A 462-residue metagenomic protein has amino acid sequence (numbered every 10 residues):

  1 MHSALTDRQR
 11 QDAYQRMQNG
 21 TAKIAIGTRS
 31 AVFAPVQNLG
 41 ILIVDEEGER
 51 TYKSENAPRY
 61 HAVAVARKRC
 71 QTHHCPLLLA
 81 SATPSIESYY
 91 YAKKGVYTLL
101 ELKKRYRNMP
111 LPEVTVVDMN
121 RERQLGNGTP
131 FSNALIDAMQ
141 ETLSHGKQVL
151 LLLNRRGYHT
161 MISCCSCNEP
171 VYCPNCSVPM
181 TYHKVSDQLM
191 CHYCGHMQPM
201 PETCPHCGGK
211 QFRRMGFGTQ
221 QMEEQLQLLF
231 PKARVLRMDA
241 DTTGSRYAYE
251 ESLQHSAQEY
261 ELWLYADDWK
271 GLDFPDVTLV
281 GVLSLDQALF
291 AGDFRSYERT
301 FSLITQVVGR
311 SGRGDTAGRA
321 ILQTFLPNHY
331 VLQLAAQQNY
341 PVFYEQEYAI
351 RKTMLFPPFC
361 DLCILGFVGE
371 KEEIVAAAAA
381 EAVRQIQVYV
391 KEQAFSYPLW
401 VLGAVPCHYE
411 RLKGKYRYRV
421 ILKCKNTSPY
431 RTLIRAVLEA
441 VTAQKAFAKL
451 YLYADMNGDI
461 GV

Functional and structural regions predicted by a protein language model:
M1-A376, E410, V420, S428: Inter-lobe coupling/hinge segments of SF2-like helicase ATPases
L151, R384, K391, K445 (+1 more regions): Conserved beta/loop motifs at nucleotide-recognition and modification sites
Q227-A233, R384-E392: Short helix-loop-beta junction
T305-V308, V383, Q387, I421 (+1 more regions): Generic hydrophobic alpha-helical scaffold/packing signal
A378-Q385, R431-A440: Short amphipathic alpha-helices in soluble, non-transmembrane regions that often serve as interface/regulatory elements
Y389-C407, A448-M456: Short beta-strand elements
E410-K423, M456-V462: Short, low-order "capping/linker" segments at domain edges
R435-V462: Generic C-terminus detector
